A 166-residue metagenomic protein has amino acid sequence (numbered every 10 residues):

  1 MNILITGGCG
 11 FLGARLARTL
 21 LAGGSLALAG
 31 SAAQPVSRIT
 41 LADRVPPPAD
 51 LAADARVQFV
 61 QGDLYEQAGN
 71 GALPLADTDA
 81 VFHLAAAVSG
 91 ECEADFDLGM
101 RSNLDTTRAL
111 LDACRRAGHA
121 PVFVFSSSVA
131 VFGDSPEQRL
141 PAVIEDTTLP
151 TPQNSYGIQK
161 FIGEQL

Functional and structural regions predicted by a protein language model:
M1-A29: N-terminal Rossmann NAD(P)H-binding glycine-rich loop of SDR-like oxidoreductase domains
T6, A42, V81-A87, F123-V129: SDR active-site strand-loop-helix element
S25-P48: Conserved glycine-rich Rossmann-like NAD(P)H-binding loop of the short-chain dehydrogenase/reductase
P48-A55: Short loop/helix-cap segments at secondary-structure boundaries that form the rim of catalytic
Q61-S102, D134: NAD(P)H-binding glycine-rich loop region in Rossmannoid oxidoreductase-like domains and their noncatalytic homologs
E66, D105-A109, T148, I162-G163: Conserved cofactor-binding/catalytic machinery of classical short-chain dehydrogenase/reductase
R108-N154: Conserved Rossmann-fold NAD(P)-dependent oxidoreductase catalytic core, especially the SDR/UDP-sugar
T151-L166: Active-site Tyr-X1-5-Lys
